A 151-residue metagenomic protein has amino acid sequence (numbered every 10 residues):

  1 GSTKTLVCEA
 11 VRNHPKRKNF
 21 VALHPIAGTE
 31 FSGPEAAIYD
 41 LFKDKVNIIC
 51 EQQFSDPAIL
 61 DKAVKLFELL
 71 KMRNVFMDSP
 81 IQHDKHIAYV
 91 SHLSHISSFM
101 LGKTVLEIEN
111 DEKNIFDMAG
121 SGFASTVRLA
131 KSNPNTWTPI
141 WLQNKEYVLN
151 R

Functional and structural regions predicted by a protein language model:
G1-E35: Rossmann-like NAD(P)(H) cofactor-binding subdomain of soluble oxidoreductases
S2-T3, G102-K103, E146: Short glycine-rich anion-binding loops that position phosphate/pyrophosphate groups of nucleotides and phosphorylated
E9-N13, P57-E68, E146, N150: Replace "anionic and nucleotidyl ligands
R12, K16, S91-S94, K131: A generic structural signal for secondary-structure junctions that act as hinges or helix/strand caps at the edges
L23-I26, E51-Q52, S79-P80, R151: Fold-independent oxyanion-binding glycine-rich loops and adjacent beta-strand/coil segments at enzyme active sites
E35-L41, P139: Short, flexible, solvent-exposed loop/turn segments with mixed acidic/basic and small polar residues
Y39-R128: Internal alpha-helical scaffold of NAD(P)-dependent oxidoreductase catalytic cores
D111-R151: Interdomain hinge/lid region at the active-site interface of Rossmann-like NAD(P)-dependent oxidoreductases
